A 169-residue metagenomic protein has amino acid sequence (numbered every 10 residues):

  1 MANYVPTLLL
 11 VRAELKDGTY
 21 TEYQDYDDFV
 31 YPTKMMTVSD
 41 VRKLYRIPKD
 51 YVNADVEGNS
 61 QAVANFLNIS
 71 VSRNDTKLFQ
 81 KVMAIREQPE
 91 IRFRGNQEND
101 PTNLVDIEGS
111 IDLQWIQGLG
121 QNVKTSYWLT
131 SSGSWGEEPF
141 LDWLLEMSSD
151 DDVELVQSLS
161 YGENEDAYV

Functional and structural regions predicted by a protein language model:
M1-V169: Substrate-binding/charge-relay-adjacent region of secreted/lumenal peptidase catalytic domains
